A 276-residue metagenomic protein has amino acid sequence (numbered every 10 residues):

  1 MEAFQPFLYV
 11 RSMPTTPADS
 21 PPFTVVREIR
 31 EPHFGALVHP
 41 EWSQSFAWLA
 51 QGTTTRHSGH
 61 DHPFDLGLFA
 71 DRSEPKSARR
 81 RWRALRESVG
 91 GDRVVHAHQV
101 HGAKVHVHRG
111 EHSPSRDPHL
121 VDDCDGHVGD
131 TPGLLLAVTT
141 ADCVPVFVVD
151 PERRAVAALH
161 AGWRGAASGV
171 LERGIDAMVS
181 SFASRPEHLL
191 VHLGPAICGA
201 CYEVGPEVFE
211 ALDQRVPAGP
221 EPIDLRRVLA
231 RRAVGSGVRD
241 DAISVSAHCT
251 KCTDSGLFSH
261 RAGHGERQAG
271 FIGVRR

Functional and structural regions predicted by a protein language model:
F4-R276: Active-site microenvironment for binding and transforming phosphate-containing groups
